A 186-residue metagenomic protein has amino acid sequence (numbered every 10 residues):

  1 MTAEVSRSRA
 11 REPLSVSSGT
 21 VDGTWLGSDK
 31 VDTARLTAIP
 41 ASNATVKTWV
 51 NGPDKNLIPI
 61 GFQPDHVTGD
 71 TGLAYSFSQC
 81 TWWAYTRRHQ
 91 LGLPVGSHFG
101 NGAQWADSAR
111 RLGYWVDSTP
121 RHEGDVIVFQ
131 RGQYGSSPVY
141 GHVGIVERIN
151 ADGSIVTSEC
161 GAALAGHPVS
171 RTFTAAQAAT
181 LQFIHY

Functional and structural regions predicted by a protein language model:
M1-Q90, P94, T172-Y186: Intrinsically disordered, low-complexity, Pro/Ser/Thr/Asn/Gly/Ala-rich spacer/linker segments adjacent to signal
N43-V143, R148-N150, E159: Secreted/periplasmic proteins that engage bacterial cell-wall peptidoglycan
E147-Y186: Aromatic- and glycine-rich peptidoglycan recognition patches
